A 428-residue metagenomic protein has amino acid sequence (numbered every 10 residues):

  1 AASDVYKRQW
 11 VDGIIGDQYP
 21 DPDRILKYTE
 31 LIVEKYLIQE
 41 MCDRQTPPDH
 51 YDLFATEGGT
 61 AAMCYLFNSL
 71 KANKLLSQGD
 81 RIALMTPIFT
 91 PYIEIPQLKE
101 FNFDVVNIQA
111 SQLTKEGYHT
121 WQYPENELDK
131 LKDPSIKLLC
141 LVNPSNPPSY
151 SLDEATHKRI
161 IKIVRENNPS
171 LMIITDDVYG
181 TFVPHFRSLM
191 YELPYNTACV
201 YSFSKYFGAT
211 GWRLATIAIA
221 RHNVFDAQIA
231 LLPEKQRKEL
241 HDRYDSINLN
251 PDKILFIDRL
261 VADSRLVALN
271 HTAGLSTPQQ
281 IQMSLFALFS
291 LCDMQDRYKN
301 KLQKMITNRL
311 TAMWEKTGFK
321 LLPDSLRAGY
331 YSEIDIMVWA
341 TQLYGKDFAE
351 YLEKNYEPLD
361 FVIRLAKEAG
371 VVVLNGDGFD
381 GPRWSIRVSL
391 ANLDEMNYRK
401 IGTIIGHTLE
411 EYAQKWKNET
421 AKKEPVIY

Functional and structural regions predicted by a protein language model:
A1, Q9-N168, G180-P194, A198 (+1 more regions): Conserved core of the PLP fold type I
V5: Active-site loops and adjacent core secondary-structure elements that bind or stabilize anionic groups
D21, K27, T46, R237 (+2 more regions): PLP-dependent enzyme catalytic core of the Aspartate aminotransferase-like
I88, P278-F289, D296-W314, L321-E350 (+1 more regions): Conserved glycine-rich beta-strand-loop-beta hairpin in the small C-terminal domain of fold type I
D177: Walker B catalytic acidic pair
P184, F207, D324-L326, G378-P382: A short beta-turn/loop motif at secondary-structure boundaries
M190-L255: Active-site PLP attachment segment
P233-K235, D245-D296: Long, C-terminal catalytic modules of enzymes
